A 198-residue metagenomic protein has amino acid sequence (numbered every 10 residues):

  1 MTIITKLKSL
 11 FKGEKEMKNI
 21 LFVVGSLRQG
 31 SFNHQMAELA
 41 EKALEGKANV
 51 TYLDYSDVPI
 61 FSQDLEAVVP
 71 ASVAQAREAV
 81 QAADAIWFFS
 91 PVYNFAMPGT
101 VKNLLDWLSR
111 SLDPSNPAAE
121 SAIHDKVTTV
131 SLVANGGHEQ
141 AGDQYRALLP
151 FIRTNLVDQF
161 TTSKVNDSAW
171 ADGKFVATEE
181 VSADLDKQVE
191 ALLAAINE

Functional and structural regions predicted by a protein language model:
I3-E16: Short, Lys/Arg-enriched N-terminal segments with co-localized hydrophobic residues within the first ~10-30 amino acids
K18-K47: N-terminal beta1-alpha1 ligand-phosphate binding loop
L21, N155-E198: Glycine-rich phosphate/pyrophosphate-binding loop and the adjoining helix
E45-T51, T154-L156: A generic structural motif
Y55-A71, A169-K174: N-terminal beta-loop-helix "entrance" segment that forms/cooperates in small-molecule cofactor or anionic ligand
S72-I152: Helix-loop-strand module that forms the ligand-binding subsite of alpha/beta enzymes
